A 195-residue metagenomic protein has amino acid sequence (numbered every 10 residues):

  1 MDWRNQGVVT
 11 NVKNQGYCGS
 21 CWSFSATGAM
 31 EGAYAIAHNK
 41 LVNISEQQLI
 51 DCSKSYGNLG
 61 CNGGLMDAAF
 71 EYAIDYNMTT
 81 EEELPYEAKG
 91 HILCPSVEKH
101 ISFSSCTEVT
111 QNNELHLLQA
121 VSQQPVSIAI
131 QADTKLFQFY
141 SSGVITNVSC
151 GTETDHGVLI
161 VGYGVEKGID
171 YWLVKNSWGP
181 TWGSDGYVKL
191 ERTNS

Functional and structural regions predicted by a protein language model:
M1-S195: Catalytic-core signature of thiol
